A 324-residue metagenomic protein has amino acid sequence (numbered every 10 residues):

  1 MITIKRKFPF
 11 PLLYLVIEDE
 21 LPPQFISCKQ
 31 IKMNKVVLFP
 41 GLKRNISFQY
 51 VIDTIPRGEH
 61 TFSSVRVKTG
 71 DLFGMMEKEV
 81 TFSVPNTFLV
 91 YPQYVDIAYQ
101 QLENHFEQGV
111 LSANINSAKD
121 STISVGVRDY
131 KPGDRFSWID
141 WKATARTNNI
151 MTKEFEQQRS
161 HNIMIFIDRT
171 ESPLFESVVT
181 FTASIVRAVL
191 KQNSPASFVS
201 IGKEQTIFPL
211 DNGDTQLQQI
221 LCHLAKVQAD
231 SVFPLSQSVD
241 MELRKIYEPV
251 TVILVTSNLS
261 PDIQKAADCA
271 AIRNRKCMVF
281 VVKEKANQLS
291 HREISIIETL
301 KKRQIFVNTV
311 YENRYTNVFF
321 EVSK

Functional and structural regions predicted by a protein language model:
M1-D211, T251-V255, C269: An amphipathic, basic-hydrophobic helix/alpha-beta surface used to engage anionic, phosphate-rich ligands or surfaces
P132, F136-K324: Exposed, interaction-prone extracellular/peripheral surfaces
